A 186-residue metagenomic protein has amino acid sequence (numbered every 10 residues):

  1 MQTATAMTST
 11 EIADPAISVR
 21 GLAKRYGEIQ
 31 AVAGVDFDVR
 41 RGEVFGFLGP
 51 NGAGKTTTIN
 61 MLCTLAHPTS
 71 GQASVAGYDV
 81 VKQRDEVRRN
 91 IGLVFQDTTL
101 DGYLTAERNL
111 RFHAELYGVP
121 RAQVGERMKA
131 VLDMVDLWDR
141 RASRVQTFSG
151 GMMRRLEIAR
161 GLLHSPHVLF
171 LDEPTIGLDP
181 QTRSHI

Functional and structural regions predicted by a protein language model:
R111, E115, A122-R140: Conserved ABC ATPase "signature" region
R144-F148: Conserved ABC ATPase signature
I158: Hydrophobic anchor residue at the start of the ABC signature
S165: Conserved catalytic motifs of ABC-family nucleotide-binding domains
L169-D172, L178: Catalytic Walker B motif of ABC-type/P-loop ATPase nucleotide-binding domains
